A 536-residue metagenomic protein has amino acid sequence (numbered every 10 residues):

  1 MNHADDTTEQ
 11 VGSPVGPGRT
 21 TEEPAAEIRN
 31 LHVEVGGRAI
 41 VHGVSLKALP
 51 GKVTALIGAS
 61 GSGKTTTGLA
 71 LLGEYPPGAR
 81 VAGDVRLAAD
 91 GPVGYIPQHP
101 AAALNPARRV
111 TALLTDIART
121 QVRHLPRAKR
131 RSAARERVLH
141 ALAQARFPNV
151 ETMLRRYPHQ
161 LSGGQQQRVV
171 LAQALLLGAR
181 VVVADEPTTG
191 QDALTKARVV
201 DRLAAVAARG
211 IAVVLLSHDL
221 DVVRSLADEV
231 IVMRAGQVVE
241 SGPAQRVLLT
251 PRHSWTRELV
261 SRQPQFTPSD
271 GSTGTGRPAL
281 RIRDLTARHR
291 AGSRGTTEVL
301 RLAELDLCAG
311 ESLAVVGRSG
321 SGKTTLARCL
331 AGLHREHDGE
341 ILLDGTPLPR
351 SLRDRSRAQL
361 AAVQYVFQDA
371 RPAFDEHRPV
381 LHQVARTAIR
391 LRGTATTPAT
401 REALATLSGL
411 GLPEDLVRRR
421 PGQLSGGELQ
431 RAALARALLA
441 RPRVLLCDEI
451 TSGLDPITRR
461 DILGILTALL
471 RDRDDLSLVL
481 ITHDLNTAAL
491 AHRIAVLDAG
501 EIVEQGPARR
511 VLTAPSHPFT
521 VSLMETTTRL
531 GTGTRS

Functional and structural regions predicted by a protein language model:
L72, A331: Helix-to-loop junction immediately C-terminal to a conserved catalytic motif
R80, R86-G94, A102, A107-R108 (+11 more regions): ABC ATPase NBD coupling module
A133-T152, P398-D415: Conserved ABC ATPase "signature" region
Y157-L161, Q165, R420-L424, E428: Conserved ABC ATPase signature
G178, R441: Conserved catalytic motifs of ABC-family nucleotide-binding domains
S241-G242, Q505-G506: ABC ATPase "signature
